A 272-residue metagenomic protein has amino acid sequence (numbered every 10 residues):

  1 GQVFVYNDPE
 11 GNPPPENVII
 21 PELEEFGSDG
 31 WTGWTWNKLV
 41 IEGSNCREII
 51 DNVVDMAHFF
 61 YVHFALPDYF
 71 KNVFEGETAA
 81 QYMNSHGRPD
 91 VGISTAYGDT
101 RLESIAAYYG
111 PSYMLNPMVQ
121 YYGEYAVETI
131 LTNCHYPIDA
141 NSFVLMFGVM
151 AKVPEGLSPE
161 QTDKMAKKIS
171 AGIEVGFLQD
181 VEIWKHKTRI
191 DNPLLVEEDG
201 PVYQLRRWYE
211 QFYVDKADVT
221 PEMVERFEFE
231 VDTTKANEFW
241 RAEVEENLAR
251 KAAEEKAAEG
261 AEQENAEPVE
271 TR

Functional and structural regions predicted by a protein language model:
G1-F4: Active-site-proximal cofactor/substrate-binding loop regions of enzyme domains
D8: Internal catalytic or translocation cores that form aromatic/hydrophobic pockets or channels for amphipathic metabolites
G11-R272: C-terminal catalytic domain of Rieske-type non-heme iron oxygenases
